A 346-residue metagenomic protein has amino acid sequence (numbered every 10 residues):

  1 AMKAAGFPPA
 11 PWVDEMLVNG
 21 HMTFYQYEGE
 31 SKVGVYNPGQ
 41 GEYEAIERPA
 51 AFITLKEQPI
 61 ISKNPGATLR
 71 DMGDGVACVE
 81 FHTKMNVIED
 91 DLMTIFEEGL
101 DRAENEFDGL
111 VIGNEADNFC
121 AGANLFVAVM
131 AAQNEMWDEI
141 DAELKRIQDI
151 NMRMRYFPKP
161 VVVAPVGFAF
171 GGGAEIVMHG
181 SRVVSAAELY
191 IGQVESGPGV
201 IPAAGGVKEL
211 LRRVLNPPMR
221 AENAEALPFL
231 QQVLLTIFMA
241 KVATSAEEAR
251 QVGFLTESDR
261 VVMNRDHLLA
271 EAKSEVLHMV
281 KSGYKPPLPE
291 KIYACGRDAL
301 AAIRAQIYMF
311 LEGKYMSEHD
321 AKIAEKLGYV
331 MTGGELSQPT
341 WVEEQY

Functional and structural regions predicted by a protein language model:
A1-L110, N114-D117, F126-K159, V166-F170 (+3 more regions): N-terminal glycine-rich phosphate-binding loop for ADP-containing cofactors
F119-A121: A structural motif shared across PLP-dependent enzymes of the aminotransferase-like
A174: Short glycine/serine-rich donor-binding loops of glycosyltransferases
